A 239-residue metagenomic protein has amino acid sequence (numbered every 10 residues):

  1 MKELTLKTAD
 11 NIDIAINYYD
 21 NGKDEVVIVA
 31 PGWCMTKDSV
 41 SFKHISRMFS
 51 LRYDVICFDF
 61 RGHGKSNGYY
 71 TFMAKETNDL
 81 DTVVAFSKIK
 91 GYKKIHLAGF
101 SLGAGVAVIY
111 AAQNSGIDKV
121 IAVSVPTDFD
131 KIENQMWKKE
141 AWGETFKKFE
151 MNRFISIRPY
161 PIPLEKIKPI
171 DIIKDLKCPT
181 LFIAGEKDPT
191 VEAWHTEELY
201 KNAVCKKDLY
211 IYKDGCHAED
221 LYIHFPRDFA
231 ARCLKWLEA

Functional and structural regions predicted by a protein language model:
M1-N21: N-terminal cap/lid segment of alpha/beta-hydrolase-fold proteins
W33-S46: The serine-hydrolase catalytic nucleophile loop
S46-N67: Conserved alpha/beta-hydrolase
H63-K90: Catalytic nucleophile-loop/oxyanion-hole region of alpha/beta-hydrolase and closely related hydrolase-like folds
Q113-I162: Hydrolase active-site cap/lid region
L176-K177, F182-A184, D188: Short beta-strand/loop motif that positions the catalytic acidic residue of the alpha/beta-hydrolase fold
P189-H195: Conserved alpha/beta-hydrolase "acid-adjacent" motif
G215-R227: Catalytic histidine-centered segment of alpha/beta-hydrolase-like enzymes
